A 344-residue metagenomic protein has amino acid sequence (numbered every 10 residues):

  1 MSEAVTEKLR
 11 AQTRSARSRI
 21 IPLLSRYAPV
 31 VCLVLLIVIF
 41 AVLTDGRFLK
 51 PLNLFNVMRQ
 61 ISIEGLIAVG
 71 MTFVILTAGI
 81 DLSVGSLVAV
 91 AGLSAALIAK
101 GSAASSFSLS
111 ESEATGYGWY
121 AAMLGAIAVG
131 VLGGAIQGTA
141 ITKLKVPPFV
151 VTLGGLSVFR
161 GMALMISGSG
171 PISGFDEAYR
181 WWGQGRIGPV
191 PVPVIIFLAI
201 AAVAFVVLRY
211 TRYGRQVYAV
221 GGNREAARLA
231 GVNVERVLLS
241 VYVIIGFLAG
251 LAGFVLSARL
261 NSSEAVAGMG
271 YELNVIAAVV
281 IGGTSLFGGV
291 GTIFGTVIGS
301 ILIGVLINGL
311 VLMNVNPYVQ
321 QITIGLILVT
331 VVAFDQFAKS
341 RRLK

Functional and structural regions predicted by a protein language model:
M1-V38, A202, L229, N233-R236 (+1 more regions): Cytosolic-side transmembrane-helix boundaries in multi-pass membrane proteins
S2-A68, A103-A121, R186, V232: Membrane-interfacial amphipathic/re-entrant helices at transmembrane-helix boundaries
P29-V42, M71-T72, I127-G130, R160-G161 (+5 more regions): Hydrophobic core segments of alpha-helical transmembrane domains in multi-pass membrane transport and ion-translocation
L35-T44, K50-S105, T139-V146, G283-F294 (+1 more regions): Single transmembrane alpha-helix segments in multi-pass membrane proteins
A103-G155, G299, I303: Alpha-helical transmembrane segments within multi-pass membrane transporters and channels
G118-A126, L132-Q137, I141, P189-S263: Helix-loop-helix "hairpin" substructures at the membrane interface of multi-pass membrane proteins
Y120, L144, P148-T211, V237-S240 (+4 more regions): Transmembrane helix-bundle core of multi-pass membrane transporters and related energy-transducing complexes
A249, R259-G325: Transmembrane alpha-helical segments in multi-pass inner-membrane proteins
